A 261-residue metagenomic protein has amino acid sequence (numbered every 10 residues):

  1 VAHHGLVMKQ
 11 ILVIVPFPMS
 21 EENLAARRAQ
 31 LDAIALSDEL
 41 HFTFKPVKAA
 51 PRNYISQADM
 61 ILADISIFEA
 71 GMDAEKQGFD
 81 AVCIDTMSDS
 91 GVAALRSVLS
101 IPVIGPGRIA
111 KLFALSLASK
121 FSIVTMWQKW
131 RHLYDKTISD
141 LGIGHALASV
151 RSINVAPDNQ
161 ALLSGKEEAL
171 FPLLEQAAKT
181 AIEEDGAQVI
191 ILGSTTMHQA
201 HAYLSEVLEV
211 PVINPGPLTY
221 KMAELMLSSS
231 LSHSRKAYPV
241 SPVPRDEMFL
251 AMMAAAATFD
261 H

Functional and structural regions predicted by a protein language model:
V1-V7: Short, Lys/Arg-enriched N-terminal segments with co-localized hydrophobic residues within the first ~10-30 amino acids
M8-L62, M126-G165: N-terminal glycine-rich anion-binding loop in soluble enzyme alpha/beta folds
I14-F17, I34-L36, K45, A49-P51 (+2 more regions): C-terminal alpha-helical cap/extension of soluble enzyme domains
S56-D73, A169-A177: Glycine-rich, highly charged phosphate/nucleotide-binding loops
A63-V98, G105-P106, Q188-L192, T196-H198: N-terminal glycine-rich phosphate/adenylate-binding segment common to multiple enzyme folds
R96-L117, L204-A223: Short, acidic/small-residue loops that bind anionic groups at enzyme active sites
L115-I153, M226-H261: Short, glycine-/small-residue-rich phosphate/pyrophosphate-handling segment
D140-G193, A200: Active-site rim beta-loop-alpha module in soluble metabolic enzymes
